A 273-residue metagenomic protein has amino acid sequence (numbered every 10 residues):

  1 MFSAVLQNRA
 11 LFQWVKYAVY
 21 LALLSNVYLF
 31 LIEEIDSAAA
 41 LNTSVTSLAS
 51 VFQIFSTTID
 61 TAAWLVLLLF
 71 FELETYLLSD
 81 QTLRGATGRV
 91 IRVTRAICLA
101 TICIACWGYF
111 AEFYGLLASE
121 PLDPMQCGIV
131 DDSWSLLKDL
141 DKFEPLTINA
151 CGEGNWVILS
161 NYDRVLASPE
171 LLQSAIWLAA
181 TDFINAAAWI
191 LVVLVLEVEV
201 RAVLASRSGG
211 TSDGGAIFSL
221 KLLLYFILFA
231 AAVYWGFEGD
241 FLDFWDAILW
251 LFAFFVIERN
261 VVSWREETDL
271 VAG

Functional and structural regions predicted by a protein language model:
M1, L73-A86, V198-S212, S263-V271: Cytoplasmic membrane-interface regions of multi-pass membrane proteins
F2-L67, E72-Y76: Transmembrane alpha-helical insertion/packing segments
Q13-K16, Q53-L65, R92-C98, G128-D131 (+3 more regions): Alpha-helical transmembrane segments of polytopic membrane proteins
V15-V19, A86-C103, S212-L228: Transmembrane alpha-helical segments of multi-pass membrane proteins
L23-V27, A188-L204, L222-G273: C-terminal transmembrane-bundle signature of multipass membrane proteins, characterized by strong activation on
V27-N42, F110-P124, A150-D163: Membrane-helix interface motif
N42-S56, G128-K138, E153-T181: Membrane-interface segments at the starts/ends of alpha-helical transmembrane spans
S44-S56, Y76-G88, I176, R201 (+2 more regions): A cross-kingdom feature marking solvent-exposed beta-strand/loop segments within repeated, beta-rich binding/scaffold
